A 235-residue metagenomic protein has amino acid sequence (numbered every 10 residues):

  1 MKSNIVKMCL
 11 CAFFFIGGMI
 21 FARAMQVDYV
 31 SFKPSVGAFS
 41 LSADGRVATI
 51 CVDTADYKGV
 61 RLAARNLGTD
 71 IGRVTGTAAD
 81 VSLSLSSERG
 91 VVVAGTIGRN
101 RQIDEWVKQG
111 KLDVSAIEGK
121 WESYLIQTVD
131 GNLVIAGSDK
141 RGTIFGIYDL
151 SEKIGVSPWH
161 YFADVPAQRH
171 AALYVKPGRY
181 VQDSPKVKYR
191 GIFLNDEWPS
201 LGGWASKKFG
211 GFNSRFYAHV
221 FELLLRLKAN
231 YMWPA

Functional and structural regions predicted by a protein language model:
M1-L10: Bacterial N-terminal signal peptides that target proteins for export
C9-M19: Bacterial N-terminal signal peptides
F15, L67-D70, V74, L150 (+2 more regions): Generic, well-ordered alpha-helical scaffold segments in large soluble proteins
R23-S184: Contiguous, structured surface segment used for ligand recognition
I50, V92-A94, I126, I135 (+3 more regions): Generic structural hydrophobic/aromatic packing signal, biased to beta-strands
D56, P234-A235: Conserved short loop/turn motifs at secondary-structure junctions
S157-G210, R215-W233: An acidic-aromatic substrate-binding cleft motif
